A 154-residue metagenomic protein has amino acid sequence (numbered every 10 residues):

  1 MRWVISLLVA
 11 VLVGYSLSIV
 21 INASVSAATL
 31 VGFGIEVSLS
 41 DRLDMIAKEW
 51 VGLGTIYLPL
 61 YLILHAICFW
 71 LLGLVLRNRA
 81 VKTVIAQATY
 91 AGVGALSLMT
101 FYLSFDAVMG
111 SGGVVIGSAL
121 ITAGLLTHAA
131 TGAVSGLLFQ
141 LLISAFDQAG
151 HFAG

Functional and structural regions predicted by a protein language model:
M1-G154: Juxtamembrane/disordered regions of integral membrane proteins
